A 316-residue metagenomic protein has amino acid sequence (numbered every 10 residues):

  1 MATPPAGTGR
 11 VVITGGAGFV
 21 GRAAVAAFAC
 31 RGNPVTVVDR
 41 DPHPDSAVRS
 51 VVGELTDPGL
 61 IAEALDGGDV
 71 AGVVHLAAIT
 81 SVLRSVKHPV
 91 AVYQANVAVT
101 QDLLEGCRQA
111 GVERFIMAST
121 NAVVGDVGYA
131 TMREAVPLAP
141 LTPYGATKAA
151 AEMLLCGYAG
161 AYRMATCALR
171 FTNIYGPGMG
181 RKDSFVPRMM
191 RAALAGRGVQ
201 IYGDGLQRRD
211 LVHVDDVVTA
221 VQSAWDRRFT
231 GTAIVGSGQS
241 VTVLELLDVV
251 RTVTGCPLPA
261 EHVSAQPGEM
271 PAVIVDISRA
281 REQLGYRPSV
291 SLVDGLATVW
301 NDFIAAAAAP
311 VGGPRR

Functional and structural regions predicted by a protein language model:
V11-C30: N-terminal Rossmann NAD(P)H-binding glycine-rich loop of SDR-like oxidoreductase domains
T14, V38, V73-A77, F115-N121 (+1 more regions): SDR active-site strand-loop-helix element
N33-P44: Conserved glycine-rich Rossmann-like NAD(P)H-binding loop of the short-chain dehydrogenase/reductase
A47-D57: Rossmann-fold cofactor-recognition segment
L55-A95: NAD(P)H-binding glycine-rich loop region in Rossmannoid oxidoreductase-like domains and their noncatalytic homologs
K87-D102, Q109, R114, V123-A168 (+2 more regions): Catalytic helix-loop patch of NAD(P)-dependent Rossmann-fold dehydrogenases
A193-R316: C-terminal substrate-binding subdomain of Rossmann-fold SDR/epimerase-dehydratase oxidoreductases
